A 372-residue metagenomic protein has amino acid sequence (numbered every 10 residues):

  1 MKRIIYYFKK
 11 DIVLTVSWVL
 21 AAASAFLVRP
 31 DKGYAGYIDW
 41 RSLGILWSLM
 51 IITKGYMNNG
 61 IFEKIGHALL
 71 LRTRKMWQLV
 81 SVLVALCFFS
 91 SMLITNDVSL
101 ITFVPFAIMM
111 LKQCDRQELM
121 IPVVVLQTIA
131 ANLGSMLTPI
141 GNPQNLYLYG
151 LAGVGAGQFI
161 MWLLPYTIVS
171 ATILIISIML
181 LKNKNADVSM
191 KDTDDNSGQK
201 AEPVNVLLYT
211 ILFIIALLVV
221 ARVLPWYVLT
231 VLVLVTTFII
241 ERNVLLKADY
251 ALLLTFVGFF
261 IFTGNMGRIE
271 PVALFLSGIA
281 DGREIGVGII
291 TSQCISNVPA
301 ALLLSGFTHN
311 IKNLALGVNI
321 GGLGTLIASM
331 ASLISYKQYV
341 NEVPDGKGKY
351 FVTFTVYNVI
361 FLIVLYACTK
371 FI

Functional and structural regions predicted by a protein language model:
K2, I121, G157-A201, L333-I372: Juxtamembrane and boundary regions of transmembrane helices in multi-pass small-molecule transporters and channels
I4-K10, K32-S42, V154-Y166, G198-P203 (+3 more regions): Interfacial loop-to-helix junctions that mark the boundaries of transmembrane helices in multi-pass membrane
D11-V13, W40-R41, H67-Q78, M120-I129 (+3 more regions): Cytoplasmic-side transmembrane-helix entry/capping segments in multi-pass membrane proteins
Y37, N59, E63-G66, I211-H309: Transmembrane helical segments that form the transport core of multi-pass membrane transport proteins
W40-S42, L71-V84, Q113-V124, P203-L207 (+2 more regions): Membrane-interfacial loop-to-helix junctions in multi-pass transporters
K54-G60, S90-T102, G134-N142, I289-L304 (+1 more regions): Short helix-coil transition sites and intra-membrane helix breaks within transmembrane domains of multi-pass
W77-V82, Q113-L126, V154-L164, N310-G322 (+1 more regions): Membrane-interface alpha-helices at helix entry/exit sites of multi-pass transporters
F89-L133, Y147, L302-L316, P344-G348 (+1 more regions): Hydrophobic transmembrane alpha-helices that form the pore/transport pathway of multi-pass ion and small-solute
